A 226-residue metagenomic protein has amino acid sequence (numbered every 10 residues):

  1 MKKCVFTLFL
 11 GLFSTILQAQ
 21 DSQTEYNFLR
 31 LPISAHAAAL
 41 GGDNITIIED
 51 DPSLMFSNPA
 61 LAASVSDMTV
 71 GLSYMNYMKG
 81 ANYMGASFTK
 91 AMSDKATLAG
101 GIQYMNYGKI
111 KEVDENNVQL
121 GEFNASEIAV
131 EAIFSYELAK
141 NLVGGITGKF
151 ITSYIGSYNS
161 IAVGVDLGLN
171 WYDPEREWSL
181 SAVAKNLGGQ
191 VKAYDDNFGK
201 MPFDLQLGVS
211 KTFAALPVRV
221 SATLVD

Functional and structural regions predicted by a protein language model:
M1-C4, K140: Positively charged n-region of N-terminal signal peptides that target proteins for export
C4-F13: Sec-dependent N-terminal signal peptides
C4-V5, A60, G188: Alpha-helical hydrophobic packing sites
T15-A19: Sec/Tat signal peptide C-region and signal peptidase I cleavage site
Q20-G41, I45, D67-V70, M75 (+1 more regions): Outer-membrane beta-barrel porins/channels
I48: N-terminal nucleotide/polyanion-binding subdomain common to many enzyme families
P52-S64: N-terminal periplasmic accessory domains that precede and gate Gram-negative outer-membrane beta-barrel machines
